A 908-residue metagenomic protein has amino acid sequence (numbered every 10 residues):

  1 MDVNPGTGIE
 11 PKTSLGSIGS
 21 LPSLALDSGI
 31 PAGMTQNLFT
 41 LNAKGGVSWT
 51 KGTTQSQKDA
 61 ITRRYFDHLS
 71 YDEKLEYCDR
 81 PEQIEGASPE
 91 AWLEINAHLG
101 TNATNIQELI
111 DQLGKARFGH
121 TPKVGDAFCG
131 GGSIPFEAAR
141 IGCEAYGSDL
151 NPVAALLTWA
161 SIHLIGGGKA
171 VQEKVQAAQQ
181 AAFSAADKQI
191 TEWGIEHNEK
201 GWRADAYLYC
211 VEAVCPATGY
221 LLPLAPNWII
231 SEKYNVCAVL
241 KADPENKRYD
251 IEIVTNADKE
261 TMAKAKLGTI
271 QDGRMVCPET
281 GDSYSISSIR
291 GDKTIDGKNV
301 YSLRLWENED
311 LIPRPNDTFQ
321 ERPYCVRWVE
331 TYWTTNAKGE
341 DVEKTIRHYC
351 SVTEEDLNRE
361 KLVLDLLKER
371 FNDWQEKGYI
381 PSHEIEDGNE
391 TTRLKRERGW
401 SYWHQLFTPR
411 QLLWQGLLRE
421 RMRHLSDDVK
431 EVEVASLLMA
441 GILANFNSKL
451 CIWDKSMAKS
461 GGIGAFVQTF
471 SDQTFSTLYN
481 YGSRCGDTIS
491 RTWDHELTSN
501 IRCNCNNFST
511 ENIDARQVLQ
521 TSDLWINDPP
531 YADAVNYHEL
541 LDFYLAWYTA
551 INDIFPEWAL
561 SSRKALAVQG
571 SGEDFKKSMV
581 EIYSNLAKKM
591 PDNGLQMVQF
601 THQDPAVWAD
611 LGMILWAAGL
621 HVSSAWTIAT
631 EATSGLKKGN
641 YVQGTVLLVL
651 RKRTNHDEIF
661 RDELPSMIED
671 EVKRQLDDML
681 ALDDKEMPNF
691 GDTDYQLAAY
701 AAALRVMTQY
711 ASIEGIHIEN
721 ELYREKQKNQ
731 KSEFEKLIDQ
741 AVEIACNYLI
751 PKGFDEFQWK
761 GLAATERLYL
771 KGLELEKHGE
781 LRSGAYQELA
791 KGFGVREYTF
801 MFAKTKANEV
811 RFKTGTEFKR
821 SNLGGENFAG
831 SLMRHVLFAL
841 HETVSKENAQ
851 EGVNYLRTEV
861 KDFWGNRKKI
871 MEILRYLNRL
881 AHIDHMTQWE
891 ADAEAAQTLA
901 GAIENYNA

Functional and structural regions predicted by a protein language model:
M1-G125, P135, A139-D523, Y537-V568 (+8 more regions): Nucleic-acid modification enzymes, centered on SAM-dependent nucleic-acid methyltransferases
G131: Conserved SAM/SAH-binding loop
I554-W558, N593-F600: Conserved beta-strand signature within the Rossmann-like core of class I S-adenosyl-L-methionine
K576-D592, A617: A short glycine-rich, Lys/Arg-flanked "PGG" loop and its adjoining helix->strand segment in the class I
V607-A617: Conserved helicase motor "Helicase C" RecA-like lobe of SF1/SF2 P-loop NTPases
W616-A632: Conserved short secondary-structure elements within globular domains
